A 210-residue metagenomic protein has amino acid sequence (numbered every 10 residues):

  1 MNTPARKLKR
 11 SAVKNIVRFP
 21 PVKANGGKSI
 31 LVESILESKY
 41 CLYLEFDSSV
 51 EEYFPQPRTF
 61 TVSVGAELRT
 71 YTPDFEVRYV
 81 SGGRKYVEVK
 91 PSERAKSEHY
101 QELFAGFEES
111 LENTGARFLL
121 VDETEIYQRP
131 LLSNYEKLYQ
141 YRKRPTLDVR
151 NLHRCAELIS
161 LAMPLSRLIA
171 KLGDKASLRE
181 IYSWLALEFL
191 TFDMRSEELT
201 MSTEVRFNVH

Functional and structural regions predicted by a protein language model:
M1-H210: Electrostatic, structured charged patches in enzyme active sites and in nucleic-acid/phosphate-binding
